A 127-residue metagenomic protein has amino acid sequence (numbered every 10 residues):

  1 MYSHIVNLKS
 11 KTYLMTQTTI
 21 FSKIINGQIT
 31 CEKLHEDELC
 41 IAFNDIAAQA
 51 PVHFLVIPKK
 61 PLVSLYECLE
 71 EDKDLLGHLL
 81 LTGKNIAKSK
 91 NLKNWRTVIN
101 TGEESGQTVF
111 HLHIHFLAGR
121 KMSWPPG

Functional and structural regions predicted by a protein language model:
Y2-G127: HIT superfamily nucleotide-processing domains
